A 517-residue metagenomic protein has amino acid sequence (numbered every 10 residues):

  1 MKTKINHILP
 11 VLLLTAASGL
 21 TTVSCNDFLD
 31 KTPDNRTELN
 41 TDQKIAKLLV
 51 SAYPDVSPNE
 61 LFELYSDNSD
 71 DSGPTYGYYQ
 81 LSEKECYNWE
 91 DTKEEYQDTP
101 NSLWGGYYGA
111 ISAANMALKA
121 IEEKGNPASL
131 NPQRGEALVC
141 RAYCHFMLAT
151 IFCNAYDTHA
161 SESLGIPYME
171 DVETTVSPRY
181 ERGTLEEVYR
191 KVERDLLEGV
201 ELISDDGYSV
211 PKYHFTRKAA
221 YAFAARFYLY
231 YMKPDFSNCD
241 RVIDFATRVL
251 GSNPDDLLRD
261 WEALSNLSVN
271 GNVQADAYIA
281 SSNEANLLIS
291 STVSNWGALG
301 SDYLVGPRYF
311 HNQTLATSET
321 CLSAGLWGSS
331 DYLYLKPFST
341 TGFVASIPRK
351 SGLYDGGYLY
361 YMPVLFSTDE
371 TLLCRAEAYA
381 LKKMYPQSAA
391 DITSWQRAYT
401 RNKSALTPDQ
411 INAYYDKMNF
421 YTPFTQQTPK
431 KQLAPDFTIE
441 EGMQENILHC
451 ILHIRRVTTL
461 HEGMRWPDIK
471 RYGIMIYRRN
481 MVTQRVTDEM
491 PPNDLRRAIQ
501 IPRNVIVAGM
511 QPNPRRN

Functional and structural regions predicted by a protein language model:
M1-S24: Sec-dependent bacterial lipoprotein signal peptides
C25-N26, K218-R259, G509-P512, R516: Aromatic-residue-lined binding/catalytic grooves and analogous aromatic/hydrophobic interfacial grooves in multimeric
C25-S72, G473-N517: Membrane-proximal, proline-rich intrinsically disordered regions
E83-C153, R179, G183-E187, L196-Y208 (+4 more regions): Conserved, well-structured interaction surfaces
A149-Y156, G207, Y230-F236, L381-K383: Short coil/turn linking the two alpha-helices of tandem helical-hairpin repeats
I151-K191, P234-D244: Short coil/linker segments at helix-helix boundaries
D240-D369, N402-T438, T458-T459, G463-M464 (+2 more regions): Hydrophobic-face positions in mid-chain alpha helices that act as interaction patches
